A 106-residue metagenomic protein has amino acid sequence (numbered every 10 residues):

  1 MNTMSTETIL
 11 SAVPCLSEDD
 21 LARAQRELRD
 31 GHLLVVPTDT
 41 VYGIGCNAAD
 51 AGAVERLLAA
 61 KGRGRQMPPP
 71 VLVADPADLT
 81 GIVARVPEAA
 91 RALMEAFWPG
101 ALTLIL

Functional and structural regions predicted by a protein language model:
N2-L106: Active-site-adjacent structural elements in enzyme catalytic cores
